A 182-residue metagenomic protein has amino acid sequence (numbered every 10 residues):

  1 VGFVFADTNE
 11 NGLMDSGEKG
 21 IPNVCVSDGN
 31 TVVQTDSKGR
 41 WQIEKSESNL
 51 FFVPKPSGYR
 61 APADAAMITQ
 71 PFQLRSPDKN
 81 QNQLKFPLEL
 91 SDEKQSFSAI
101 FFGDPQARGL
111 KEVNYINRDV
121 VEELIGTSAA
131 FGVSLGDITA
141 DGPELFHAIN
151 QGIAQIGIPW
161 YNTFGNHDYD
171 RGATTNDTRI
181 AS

Functional and structural regions predicted by a protein language model:
V1-E10, F97: A short, Gly/Thr-enriched small/hydrophobic beta-strand-prone motif that recurs across taxa
G2-A6, G39, F86: A short, amphipathic beta-strand motif
T8-G20, C25-E44: Short, acidic Ser/Thr/Gly-rich low-complexity loop/linker segments typical of extracellular and cell-surface proteins
G20, K45, K79-N80, D92-Q95 (+3 more regions): Extracellular/periplasmic catalytic domains that process cell-envelope and extracellular macromolecules
I21-C25, S48-F51, S96: Exposed beta-strand and adjacent loop surfaces of beta-rich binding modules that mediate intermolecular recognition
D28, S48-L74: A short, solvent-exposed loop/turn motif at the edges and junctions of modular extracellular/periplasmic domains
T69, R75-F146: N-terminal active-site segment of His-dependent metallophosphoesterases
E144-S182: Extended active-site neighborhood of metal-dependent phosphoesterases/phosphodiesterases
